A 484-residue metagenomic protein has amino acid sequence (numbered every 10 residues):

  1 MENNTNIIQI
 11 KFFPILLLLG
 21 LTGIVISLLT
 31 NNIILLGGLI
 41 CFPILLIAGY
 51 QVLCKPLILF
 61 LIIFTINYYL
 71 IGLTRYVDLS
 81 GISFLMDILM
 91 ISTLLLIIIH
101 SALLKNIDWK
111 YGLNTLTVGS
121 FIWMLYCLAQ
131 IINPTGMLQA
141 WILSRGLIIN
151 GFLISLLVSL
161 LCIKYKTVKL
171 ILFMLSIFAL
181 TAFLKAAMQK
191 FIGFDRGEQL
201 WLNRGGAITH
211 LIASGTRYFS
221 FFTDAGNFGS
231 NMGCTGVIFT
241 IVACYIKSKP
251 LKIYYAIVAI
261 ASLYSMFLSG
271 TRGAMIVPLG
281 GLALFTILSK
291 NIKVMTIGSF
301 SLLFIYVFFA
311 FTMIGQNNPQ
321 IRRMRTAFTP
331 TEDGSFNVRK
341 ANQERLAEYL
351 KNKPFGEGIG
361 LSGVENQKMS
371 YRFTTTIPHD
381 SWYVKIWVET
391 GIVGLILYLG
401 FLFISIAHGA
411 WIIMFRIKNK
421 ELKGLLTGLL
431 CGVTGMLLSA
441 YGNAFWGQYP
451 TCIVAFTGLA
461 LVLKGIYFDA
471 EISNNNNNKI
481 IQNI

Functional and structural regions predicted by a protein language model:
E2-K11, G20-I24, I44-A48, F121-I132 (+7 more regions): Alpha-helical transmembrane segments of multi-pass inner-membrane proteins
I8-A102, A129, N133, M436: N-terminal signal-anchor transmembrane segment
L18-V25, G428-I484: Transmembrane alpha-helices of multi-pass inner-membrane enzymes
L85-M90, T115-L125, M137-L160, F173 (+1 more regions): Aromatic-anchored transmembrane helix interface
L184, Q189-F194, S269, T286-P330 (+1 more regions): A membrane-periplasm/extracellular boundary helix in multi-pass inner-membrane enzymes that assemble envelope glycans
I212, G315-N317, R325-T390, W411-R416: Long extracytoplasmic/lumenal interhelical loops at the membrane interface of multi-pass membrane proteins
S220, D224-G226, L263-S265, P354 (+3 more regions): A conserved mid-to-late transmembrane alpha helix and its immediate loop/hinge that forms the functional core
L279, A283-T286, T296, T390-L437 (+1 more regions): Hydrophobic transmembrane alpha-helices and their immediate junctions
